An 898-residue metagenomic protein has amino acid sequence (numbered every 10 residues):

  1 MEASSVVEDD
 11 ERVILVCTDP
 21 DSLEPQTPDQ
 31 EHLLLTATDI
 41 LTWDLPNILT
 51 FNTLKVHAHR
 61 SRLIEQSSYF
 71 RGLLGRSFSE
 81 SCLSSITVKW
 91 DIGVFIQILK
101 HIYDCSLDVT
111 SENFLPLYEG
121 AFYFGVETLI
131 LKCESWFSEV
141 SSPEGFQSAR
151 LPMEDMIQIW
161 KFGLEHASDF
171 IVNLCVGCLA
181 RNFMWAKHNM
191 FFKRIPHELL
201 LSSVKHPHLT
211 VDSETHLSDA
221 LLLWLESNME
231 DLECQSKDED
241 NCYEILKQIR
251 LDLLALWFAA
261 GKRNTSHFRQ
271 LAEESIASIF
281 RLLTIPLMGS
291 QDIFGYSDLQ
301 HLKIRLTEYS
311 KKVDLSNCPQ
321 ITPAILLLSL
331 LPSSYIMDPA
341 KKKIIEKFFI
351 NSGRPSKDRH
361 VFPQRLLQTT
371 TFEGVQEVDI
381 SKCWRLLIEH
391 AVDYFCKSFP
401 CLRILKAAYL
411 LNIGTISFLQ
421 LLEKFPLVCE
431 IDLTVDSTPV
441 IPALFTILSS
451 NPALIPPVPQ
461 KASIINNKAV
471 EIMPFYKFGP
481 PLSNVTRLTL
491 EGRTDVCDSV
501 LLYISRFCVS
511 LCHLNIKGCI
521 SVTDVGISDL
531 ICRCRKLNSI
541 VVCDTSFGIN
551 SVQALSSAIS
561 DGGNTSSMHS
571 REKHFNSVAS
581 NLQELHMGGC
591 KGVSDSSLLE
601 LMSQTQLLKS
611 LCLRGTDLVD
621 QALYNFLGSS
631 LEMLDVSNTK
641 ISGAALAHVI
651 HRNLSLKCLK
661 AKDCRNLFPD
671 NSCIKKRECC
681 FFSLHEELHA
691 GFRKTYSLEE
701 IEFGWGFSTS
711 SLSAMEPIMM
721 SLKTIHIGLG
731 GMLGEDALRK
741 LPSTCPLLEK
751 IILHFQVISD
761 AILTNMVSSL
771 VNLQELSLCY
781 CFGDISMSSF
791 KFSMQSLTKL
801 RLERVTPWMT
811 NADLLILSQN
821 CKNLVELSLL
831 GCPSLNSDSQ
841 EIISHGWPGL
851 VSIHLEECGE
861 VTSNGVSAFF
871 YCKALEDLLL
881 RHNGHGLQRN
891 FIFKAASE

Functional and structural regions predicted by a protein language model:
M1-R60, G93, K100-E112, E165: N-terminal BTB/POZ boundary and linker segment
V56, E80, F95-I96, Y103 (+14 more regions): Alpha-helical scaffold in the C-terminal half of BTB/POZ domains and their immediate C-terminal extension
H59, S67, G125, T862: Zinc-coordinating Cys/His ligand positions in small cysteine/histidine-rich zinc-finger domains
R62-L74: Short active-site loop/helix that positions an aromatic residue
L73-S85: Cytochrome P450 substrate-recognition site 1
I86-W90, Q97: Long, low-complexity intrinsically disordered regions in eukaryotic nuclear regulators
L99-K100, E134, V509, T798: Amphipathic, well-packed alpha-helical segments that form the structural scaffold of globular domains
Y296, K311-P319, P323-L328, K343-K347 (+2 more regions): Core solenoid repeat modules with strong leucine/isoleucine-rich periodicity, prominently canonical LRR arrays but also
